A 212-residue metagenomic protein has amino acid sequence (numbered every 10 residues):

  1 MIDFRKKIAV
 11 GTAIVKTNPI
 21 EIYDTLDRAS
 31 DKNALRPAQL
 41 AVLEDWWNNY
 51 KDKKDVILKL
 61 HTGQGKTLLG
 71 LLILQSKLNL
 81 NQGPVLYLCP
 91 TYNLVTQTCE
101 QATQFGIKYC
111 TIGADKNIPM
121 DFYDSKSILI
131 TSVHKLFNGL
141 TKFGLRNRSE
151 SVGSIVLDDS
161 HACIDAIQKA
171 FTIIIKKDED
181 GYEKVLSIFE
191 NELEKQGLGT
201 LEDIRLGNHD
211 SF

Functional and structural regions predicted by a protein language model:
M1-F212: N-terminal helicase ATP-binding lobe
